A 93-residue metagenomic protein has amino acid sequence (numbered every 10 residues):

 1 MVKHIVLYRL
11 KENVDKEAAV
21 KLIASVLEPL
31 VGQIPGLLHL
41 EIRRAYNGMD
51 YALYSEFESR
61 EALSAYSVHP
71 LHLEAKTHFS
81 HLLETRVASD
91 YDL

Functional and structural regions predicted by a protein language model:
M1-Y51, E58-V68, S89-L93: Short S/T/G/P-rich N-terminal loop/turn motif that feeds into the first structured element of a domain
P35, H81-L82: A generic structural signal for short, non-catalytic loop/turn and secondary-structure boundary residues
S67, K76-F79: Short, flexible helix/strand-to-coil boundary loops that buttress conserved ligand/catalytic motifs in alpha/beta
L73: Long, contiguous binding/interaction regions
L83-V87: A short, amphipathic edge element
